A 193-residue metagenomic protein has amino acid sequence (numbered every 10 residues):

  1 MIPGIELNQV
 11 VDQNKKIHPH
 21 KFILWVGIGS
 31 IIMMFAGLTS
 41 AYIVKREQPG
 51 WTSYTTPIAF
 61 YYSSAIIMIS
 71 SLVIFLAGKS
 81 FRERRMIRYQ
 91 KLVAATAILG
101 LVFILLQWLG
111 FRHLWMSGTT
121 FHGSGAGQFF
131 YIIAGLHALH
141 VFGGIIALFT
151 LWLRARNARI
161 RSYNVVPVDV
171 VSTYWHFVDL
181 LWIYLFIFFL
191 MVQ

Functional and structural regions predicted by a protein language model:
M1-Q193: ...captures the hydrophobic TM-helix bundle architecture rather than a specific catalytic motif, and can also fire on
